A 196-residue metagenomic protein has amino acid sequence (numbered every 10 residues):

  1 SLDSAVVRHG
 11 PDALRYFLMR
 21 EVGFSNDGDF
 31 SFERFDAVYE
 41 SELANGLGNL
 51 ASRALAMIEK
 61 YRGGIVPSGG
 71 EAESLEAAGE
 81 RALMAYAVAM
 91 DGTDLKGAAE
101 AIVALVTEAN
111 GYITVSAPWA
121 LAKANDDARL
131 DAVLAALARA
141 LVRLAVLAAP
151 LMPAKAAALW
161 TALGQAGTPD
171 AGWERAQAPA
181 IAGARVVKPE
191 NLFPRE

Functional and structural regions predicted by a protein language model:
S1, A82-M84, V142-L144: Short hydrophobic "helix-edge" motifs at membrane interfaces and signal-peptide entry regions
S1-G70, A166-F193: Catalytic adenosine-cofactor/nucleotide-binding cores of aminoacyl-tRNA synthetases and other
A5-V6, F35-G46, E71-G79, D91-A101 (+2 more regions): Secondary-structure capping and boundary motifs in well-ordered enzyme cores
D27-F32, E80-V88: Short, charged/polar, low-complexity loop and linker segments that flank or interrupt alpha-helical bundles
G28, V88, T93-D94, V103-E196: Basic, alpha-helical terminal appendages of large translation-related enzymes
A44, G48-I58, A99, V103-V106 (+2 more regions): Short, hydrophobic, well-ordered secondary-structure elements
A51-Y86, N110-D126: Conserved, charged catalytic cores of large soluble enzymes
